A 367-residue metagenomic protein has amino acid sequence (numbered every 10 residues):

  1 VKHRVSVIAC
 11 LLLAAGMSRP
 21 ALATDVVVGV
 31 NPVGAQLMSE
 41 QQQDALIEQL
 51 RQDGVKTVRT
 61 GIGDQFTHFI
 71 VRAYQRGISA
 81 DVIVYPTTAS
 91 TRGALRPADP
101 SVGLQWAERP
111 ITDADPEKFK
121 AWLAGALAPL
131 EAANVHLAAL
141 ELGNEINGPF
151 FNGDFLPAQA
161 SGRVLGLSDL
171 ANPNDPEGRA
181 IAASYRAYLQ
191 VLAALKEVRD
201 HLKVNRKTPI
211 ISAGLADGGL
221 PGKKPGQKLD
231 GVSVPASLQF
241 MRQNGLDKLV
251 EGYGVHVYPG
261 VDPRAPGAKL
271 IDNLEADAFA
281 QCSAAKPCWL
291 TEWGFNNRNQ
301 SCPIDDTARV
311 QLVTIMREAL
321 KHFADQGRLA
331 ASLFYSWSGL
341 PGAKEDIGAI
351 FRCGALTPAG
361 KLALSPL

Functional and structural regions predicted by a protein language model:
A23-G61, Y335: Boundary/entry segment of secreted carbohydrate-active catalytic domains
A35-L50, K118-P129, Q227-N244, Q311-K321: Short, acidic/polar
M38-Q41, P157-P173, Q281, R298-I315 (+1 more regions): Aromatic-rich peripheral "rim/lid" segments of glycoside hydrolase catalytic domains that contact and position glycan
A45-Q52, Q65-D81, A128-V135, F240-K248 (+2 more regions): Acidic (Asp/Glu)-rich catalytic clusters
V82-V84, G93, A138, N144 (+4 more regions): Aromatic- and acid-rich polysaccharide-binding/catalytic face of secreted or lumenal carbohydrate-active enzymes
T88-A121, G148-I181, R298-D305, A343-C353: Surface-exposed, active-site-proximal loop segments in enzymatic domains
L123-Y185, P209-D217, P259, W289-L290 (+1 more regions): Active-site groove signature of glycoside hydrolases
R179-P235, G252, S283-R298, Q326-G339: Aromatic-lined carbohydrate-recognition surfaces of secreted/lumenal glycan-active proteins
